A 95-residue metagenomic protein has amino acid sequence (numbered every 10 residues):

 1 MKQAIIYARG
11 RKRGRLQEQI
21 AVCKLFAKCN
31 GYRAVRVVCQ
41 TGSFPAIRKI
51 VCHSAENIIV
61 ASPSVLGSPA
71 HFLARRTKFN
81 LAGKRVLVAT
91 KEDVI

Functional and structural regions predicted by a protein language model:
M1-I95: Short, structured surface patches at the beginning of a domain
